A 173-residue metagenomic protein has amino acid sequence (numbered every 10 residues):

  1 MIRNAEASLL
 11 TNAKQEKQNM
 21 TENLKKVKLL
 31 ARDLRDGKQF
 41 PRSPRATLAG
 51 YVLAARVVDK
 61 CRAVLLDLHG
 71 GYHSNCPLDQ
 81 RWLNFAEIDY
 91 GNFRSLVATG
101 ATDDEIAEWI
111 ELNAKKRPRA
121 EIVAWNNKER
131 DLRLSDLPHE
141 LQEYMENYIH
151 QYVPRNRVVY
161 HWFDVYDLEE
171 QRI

Functional and structural regions predicted by a protein language model:
M1-I2: Short hydrophobic transmembrane-like helices used for membrane targeting/insertion
Q15-Q18: Cationic, low-complexity basic patches in intrinsically disordered or flexible, solvent-exposed regions
E22-G70, E129-I173: Polar/charged low-complexity regulatory segments
G50-L53, D89, E121: Alpha-helical structural motif
H69-I110: Amphipathic alpha-helical packing elements
F93, V97-H150: Amphipathic protein-protein interaction modules
